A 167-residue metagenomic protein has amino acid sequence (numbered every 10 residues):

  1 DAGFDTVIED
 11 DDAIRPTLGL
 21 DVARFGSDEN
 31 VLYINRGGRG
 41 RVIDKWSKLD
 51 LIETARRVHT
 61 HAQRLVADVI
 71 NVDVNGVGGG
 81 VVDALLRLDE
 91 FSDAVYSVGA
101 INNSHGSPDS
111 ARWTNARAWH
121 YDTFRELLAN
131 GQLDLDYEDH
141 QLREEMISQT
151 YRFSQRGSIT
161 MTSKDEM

Functional and structural regions predicted by a protein language model:
D1, A116, T162-S163: Helix N-cap / beta->alpha transition motif
D1-D11, I52-T60, E166-M167: Short alpha-helical interface patches
D1-L20, R152, R156: ATPase catalytic-site recognition across NTP-hydrolyzing enzymes
D11-R36: Gly/Thr-rich phosphate-binding beta-strand-loop-beta motif of the actin/hexokinase/Hsp70
R36-S158: Mg2+-dependent endonuclease catalytic cores in nucleic-acid-processing enzymes, primarily RNase H-like
S158-M167: Acidic, Mg2+-coordinating catalytic module of metal-dependent nucleases/exonucleases that use a two-metal-ion mechanism
